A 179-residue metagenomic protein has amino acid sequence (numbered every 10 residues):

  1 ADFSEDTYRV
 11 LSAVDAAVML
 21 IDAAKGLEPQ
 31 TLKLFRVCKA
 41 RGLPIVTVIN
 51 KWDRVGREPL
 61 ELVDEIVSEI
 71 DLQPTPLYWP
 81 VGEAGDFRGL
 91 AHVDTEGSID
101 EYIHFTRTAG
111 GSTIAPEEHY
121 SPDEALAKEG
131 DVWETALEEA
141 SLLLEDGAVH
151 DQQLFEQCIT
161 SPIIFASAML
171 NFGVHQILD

Functional and structural regions predicted by a protein language model:
A1-D6, D179: Short intrinsically disordered, low-complexity coil segments enriched in acidic
S4-A24: Inter-motif core of Ras-like GTPase G domains
L11, D22-D179: P-loop NTPase catalytic nucleotide-binding module
